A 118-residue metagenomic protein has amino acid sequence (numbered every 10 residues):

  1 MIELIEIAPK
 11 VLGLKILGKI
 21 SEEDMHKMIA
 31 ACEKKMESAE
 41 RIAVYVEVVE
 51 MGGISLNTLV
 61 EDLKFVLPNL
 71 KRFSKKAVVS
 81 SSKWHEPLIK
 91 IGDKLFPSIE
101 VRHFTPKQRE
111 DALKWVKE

Functional and structural regions predicted by a protein language model:
M1-E118: Amphipathic, Lys/Arg-enriched alpha-helical "gate/interface" segment within cytosolic domains that mediates
